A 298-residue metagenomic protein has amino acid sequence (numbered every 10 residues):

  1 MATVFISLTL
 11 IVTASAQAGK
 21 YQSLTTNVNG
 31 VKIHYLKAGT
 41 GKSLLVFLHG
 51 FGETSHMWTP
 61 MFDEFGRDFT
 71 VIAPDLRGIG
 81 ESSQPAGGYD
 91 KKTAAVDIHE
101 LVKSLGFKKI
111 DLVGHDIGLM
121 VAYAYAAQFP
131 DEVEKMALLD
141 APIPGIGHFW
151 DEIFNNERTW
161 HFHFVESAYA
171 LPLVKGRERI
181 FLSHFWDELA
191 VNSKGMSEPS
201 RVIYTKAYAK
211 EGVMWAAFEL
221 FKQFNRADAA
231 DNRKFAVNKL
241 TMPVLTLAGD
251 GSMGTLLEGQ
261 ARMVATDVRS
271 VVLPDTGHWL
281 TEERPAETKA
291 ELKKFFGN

Functional and structural regions predicted by a protein language model:
A2-S43, R67-F69, L257-E258, V268-R269 (+1 more regions): Alpha/beta-hydrolase fold catalytic core
G19-Y21, V31-I33, I72, I79-V113 (+3 more regions): Flexible "cap/lid" subdomain of the alpha/beta-hydrolase fold that forms the substrate-access gate
L36-A38, K108, G277: Surface-exposed loop and edge beta-strand positions of immunoglobulin-like domains
K37-E81: Conserved HGGG/HGGXW glycine-rich cap/lid loop of the alpha/beta-hydrolase fold
T40, E53, S252-M253, W279-L280: Glycine-/small-residue-rich active-site loops that bind phosphorylated ligands and cofactors
T54-S55, M120, G277: A short, glycine- and basic residue-enriched loop/turn that sits immediately adjacent to a domain's principal
T276-P285, K289: Catalytic histidine-centered segment of alpha/beta-hydrolase-like enzymes
